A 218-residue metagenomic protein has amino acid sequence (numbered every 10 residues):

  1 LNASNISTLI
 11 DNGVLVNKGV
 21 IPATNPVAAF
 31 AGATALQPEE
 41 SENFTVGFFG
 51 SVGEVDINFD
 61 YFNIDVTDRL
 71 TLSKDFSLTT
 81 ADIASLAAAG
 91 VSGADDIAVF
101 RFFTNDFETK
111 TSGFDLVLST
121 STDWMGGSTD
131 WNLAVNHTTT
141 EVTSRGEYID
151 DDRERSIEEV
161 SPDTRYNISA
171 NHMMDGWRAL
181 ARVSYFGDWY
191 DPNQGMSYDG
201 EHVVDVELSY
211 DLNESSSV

Functional and structural regions predicted by a protein language model:
L1, V46, Y166-H172, V204-Y210: Feature captures outer-membrane beta-barrel proteins of Gram-negative bacteria and organelles
L1-N58, D65, A94-F114, S121-W124 (+1 more regions): Outer-membrane beta-barrel signature, preferentially recognizing the C-terminal barrel domain of Gram-negative
S51-D56, M173-W177, E214: Short glycine/proline-enriched coil/turn segments at helix->beta-strand junctions
E54, W124-G126, D199, S215: A cross-taxa feature marking solvent-exposed loop/turn segments within ectodomains of secreted and single-pass membrane
D60, S184, S209-N213: Short, loop-centered acidic/histidine patches that primarily coordinate divalent metals
F62-P192: Gram-negative outer-membrane beta-barrel transporters
Y198-V218: C-terminal structured "cap/appendage" subdomains that terminate the fold
